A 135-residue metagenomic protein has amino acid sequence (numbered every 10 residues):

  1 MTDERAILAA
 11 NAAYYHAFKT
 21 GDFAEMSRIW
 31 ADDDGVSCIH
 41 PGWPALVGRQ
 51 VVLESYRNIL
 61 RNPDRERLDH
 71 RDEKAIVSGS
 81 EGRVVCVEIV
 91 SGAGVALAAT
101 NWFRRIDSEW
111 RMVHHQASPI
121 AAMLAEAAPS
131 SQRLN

Functional and structural regions predicted by a protein language model:
M1-R28, V36-N135: A beta-strand edge to alpha-helix "cap/lid" segment located at domain peripheries
A31: Helix-to-beta-strand junctions that scaffold the AdoMet/dcAdoMet cofactor pocket in Class I SAM-dependent enzymes
